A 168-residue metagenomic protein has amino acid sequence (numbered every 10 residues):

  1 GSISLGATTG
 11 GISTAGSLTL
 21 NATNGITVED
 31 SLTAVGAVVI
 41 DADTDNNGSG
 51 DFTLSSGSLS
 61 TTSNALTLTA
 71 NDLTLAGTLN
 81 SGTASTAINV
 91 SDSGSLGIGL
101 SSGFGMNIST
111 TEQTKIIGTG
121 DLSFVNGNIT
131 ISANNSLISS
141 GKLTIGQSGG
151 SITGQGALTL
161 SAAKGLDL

Functional and structural regions predicted by a protein language model:
G1-L168: Extracellular lectin-like interaction modules
